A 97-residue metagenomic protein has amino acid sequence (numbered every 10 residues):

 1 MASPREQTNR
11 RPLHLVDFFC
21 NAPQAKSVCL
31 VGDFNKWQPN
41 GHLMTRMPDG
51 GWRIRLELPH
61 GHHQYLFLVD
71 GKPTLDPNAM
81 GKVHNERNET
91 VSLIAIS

Functional and structural regions predicted by a protein language model:
M1-P4: A general sequence property marking short-to-moderate contiguous segments in secreted/outer-membrane adhesion
N9-H62, K72-S97: Aromatic-rich carbohydrate-binding modules that target alpha-glucans
